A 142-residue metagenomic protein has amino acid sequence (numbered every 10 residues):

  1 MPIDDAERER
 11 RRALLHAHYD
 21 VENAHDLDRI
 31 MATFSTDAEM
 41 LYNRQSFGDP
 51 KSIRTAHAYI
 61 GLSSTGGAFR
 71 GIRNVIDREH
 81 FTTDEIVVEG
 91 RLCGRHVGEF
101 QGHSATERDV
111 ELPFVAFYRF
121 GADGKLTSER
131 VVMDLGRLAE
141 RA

Functional and structural regions predicted by a protein language model:
M1-A13, A142: Basic/polar N-terminal segments that are highly enriched at the extreme N-terminus, encompassing both cleavable
R8-R12, L27-I86, R91, R95: A solvent-exposed, acidic/Ser-Thr-rich amphipathic alpha-helical stretch
A17-H18: Generic hydrophobic alpha-helical segments
P50, G98-E99, L138-R141: Short glycine-/acidic-enriched loop or helix-start segments at secondary-structure transitions that form or flank
E85-V87, D109-E140: Short beta-strand edge/turn micro-motifs at domain boundaries
G98-E107: Short, surface-exposed loop/helix-turn segments at secondary-structure junctions that function as lids/hinges flanking
